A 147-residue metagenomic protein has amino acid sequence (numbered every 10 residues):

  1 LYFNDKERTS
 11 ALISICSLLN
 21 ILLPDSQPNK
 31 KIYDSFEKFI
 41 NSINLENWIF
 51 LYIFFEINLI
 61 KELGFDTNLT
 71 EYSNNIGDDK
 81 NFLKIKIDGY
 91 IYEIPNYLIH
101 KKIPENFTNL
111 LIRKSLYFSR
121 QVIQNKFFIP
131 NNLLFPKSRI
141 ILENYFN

Functional and structural regions predicted by a protein language model:
L1-N147: Non-catalytic alpha-helical scaffolds and adjoining flexible linkers that form interface surfaces for assembly
